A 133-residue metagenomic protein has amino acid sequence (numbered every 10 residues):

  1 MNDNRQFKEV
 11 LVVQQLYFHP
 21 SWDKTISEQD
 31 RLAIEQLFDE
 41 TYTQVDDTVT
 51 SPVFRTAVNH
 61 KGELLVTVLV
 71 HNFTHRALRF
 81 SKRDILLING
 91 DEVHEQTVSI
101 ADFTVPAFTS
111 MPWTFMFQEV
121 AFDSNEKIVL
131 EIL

Functional and structural regions predicted by a protein language model:
M1-T67, R79, I100-L133: Membrane engagement elements in two modes
T48, I88-S99: Short beta-strand and strand-turn-strand segments in soluble, beta-rich domains
G62, H75, G90-E92: Detector for glycine-centered tight turns/loop "hinges" at secondary-structure junctions
V70-R76: Asparagine-centered strand-capping/turn motif at beta-strand->loop junctions
N72, N89, F117-E119: Non-catalytic surface loops within mature trypsin-like serine protease
H75, I88, F103-V105: A short local loop/turn or secondary-structure capping micro-motif enriched for an aromatic residue
K82-I85: Hydrophobic beta-strand segments
